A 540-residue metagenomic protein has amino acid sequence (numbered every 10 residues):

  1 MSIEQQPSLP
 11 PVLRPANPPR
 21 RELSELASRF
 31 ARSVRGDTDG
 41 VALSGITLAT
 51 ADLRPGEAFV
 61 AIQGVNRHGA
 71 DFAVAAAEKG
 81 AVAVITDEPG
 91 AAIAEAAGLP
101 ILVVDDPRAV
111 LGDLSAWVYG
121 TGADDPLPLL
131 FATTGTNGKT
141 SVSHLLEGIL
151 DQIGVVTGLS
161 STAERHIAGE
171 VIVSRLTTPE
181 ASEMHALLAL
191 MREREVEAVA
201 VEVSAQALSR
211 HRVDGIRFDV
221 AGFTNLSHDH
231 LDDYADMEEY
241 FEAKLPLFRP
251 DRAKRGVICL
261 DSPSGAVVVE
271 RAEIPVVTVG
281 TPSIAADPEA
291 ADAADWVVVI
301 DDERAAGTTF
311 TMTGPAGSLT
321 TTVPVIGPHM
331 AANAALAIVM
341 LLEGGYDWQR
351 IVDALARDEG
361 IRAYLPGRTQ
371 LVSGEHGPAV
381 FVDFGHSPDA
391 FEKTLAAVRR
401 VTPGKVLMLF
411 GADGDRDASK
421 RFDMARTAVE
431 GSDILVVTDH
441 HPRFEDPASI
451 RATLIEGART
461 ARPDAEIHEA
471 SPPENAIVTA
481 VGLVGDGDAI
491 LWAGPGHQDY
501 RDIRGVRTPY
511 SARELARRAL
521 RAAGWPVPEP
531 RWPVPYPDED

Functional and structural regions predicted by a protein language model:
M1-R35, L53-A58, H68, A316 (+2 more regions): ATP-dependent carboxylate-amine ligase
S2-T134, V142-I153, A294-W296, R304 (+5 more regions): Short, basic phosphate-binding NTP loop
L26, E57, A76, L114 (+13 more regions): Residue-level signal for inorganic ion chemistry
F30, G90-A96, F218-A379, G457-P463 (+2 more regions): Acidic, Mg2+-coordinating active-site environments of NTP-dependent enzymes
G45-I46, G80-D87, V201, G256-C259 (+1 more regions): Short, hydrophobic beta-strand segments that form beta-sheet elements in well-ordered domains
V82, D219, D433: Receiver (REC) domain switch/active-site residues of two-component response regulators
T86-P89, V203, N225, L260 (+2 more regions): Short secondary-structure boundary segments
V110-L260, S264-A272, T402, V527: Phosphate-binding loop of NTP-binding sites
